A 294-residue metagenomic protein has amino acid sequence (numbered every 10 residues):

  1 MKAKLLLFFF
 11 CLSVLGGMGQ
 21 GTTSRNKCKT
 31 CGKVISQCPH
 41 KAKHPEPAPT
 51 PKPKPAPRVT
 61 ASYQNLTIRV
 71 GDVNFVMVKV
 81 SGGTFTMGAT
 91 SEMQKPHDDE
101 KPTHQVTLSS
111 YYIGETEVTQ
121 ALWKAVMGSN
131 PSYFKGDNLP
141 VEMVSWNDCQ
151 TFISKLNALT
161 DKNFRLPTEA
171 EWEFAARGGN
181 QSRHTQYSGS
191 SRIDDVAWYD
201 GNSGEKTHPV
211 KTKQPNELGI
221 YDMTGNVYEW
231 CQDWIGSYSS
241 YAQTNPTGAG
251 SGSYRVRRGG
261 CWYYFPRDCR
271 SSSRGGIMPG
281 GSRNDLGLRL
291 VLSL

Functional and structural regions predicted by a protein language model:
L5-S13: Sec-dependent N-terminal signal peptides
G19-G21: Boundary at the C-terminal end of the N-terminal hydrophobic targeting segment
C28: Short cysteine-rich clusters marking metal-coordination/redox-active sites
S36-H44: Cysteine-rich micro-motifs
I68-P131, S145-N147, T224-G225: A short glycine-rich, aromatic-capped structural motif
F85, Q120, G136-D195, W230 (+1 more regions): Short, well-ordered surface patches within globular domains
M93-V106, N180-Q181, S203-K206, M223-L294: Surface-exposed recognition segments
D195-I220: A short, contiguous structural element within a folded domain that forms the immediate neighborhood of a functional site
